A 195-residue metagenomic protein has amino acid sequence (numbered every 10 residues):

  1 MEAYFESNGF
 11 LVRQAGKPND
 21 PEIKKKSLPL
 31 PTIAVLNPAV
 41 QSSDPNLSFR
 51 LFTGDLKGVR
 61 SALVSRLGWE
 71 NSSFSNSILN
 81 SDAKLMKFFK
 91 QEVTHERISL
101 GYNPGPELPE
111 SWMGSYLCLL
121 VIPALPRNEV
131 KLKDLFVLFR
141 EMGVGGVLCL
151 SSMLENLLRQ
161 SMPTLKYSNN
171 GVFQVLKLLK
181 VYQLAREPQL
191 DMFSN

Functional and structural regions predicted by a protein language model:
M1-L30, V35-N195: Intrinsically disordered, low-complexity Ser/Thr/Pro/Gly-rich regulatory segments
